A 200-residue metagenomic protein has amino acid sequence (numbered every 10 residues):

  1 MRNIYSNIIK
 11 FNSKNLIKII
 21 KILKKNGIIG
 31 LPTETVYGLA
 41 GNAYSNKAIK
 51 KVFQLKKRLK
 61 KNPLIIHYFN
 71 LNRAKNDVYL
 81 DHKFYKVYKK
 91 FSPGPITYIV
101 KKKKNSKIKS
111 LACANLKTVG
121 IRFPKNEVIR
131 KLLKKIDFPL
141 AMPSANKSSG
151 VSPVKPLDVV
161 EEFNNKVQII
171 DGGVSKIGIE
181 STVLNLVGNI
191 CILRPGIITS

Functional and structural regions predicted by a protein language model:
M1-S200: Active-site-adjacent structural elements in enzyme catalytic cores
